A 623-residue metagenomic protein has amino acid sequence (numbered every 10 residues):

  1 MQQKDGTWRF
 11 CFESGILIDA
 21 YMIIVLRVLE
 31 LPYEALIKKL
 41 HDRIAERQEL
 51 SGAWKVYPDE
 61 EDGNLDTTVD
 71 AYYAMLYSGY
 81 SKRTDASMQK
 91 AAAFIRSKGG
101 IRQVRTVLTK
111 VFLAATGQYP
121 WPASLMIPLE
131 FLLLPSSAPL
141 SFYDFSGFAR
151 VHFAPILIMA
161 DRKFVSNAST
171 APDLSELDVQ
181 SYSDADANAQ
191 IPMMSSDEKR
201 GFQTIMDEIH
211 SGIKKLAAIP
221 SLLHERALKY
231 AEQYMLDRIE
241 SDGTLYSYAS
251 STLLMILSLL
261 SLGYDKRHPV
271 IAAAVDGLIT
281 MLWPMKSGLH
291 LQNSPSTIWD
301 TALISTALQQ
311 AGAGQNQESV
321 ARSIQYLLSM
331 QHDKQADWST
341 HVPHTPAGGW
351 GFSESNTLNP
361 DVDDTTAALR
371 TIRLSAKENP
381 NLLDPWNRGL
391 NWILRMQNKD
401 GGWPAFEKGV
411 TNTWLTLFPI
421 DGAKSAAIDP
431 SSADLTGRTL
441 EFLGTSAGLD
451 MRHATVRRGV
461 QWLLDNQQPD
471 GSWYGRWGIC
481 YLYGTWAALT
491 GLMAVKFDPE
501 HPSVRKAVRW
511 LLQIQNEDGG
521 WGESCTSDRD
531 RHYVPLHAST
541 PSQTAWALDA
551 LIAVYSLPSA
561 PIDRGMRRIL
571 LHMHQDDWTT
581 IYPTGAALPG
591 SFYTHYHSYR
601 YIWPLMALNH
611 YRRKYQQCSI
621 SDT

Functional and structural regions predicted by a protein language model:
M1-T623: Preference for long, amphipathic alpha-helical scaffolds in soluble/luminal domains and all-alpha bundles
